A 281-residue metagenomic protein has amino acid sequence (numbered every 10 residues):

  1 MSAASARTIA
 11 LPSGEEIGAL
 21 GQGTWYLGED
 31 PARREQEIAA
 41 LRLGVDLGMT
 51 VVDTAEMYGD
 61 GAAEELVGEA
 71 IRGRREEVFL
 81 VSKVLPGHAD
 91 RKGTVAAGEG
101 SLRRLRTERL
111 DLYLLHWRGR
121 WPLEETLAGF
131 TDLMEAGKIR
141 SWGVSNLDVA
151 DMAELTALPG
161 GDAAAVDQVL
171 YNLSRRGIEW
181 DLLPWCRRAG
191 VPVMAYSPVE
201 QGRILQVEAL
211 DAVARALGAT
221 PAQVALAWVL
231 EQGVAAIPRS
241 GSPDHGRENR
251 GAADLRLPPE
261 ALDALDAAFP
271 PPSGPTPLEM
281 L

Functional and structural regions predicted by a protein language model:
M1-V78, P270, E279-L281: N-terminal binding-site loop/beta-alpha segment at the start of enzyme catalytic domains that lines or forms
A3, T8, R118-L281: Beta/alpha (TIM)-barrel catalytic core signal, keyed to glycine-rich beta->alpha loops juxtaposed to Asp/Glu that bind
L11-P12, V45-D46, G68-E76, E99-E108 (+3 more regions): Acidic (Asp/Glu)-rich catalytic clusters
G23-E35, S82-K92, H116, W121: Active-site mouth loops of central-metabolism enzymes
P31-G44, D90-L105, M152-A153: Short, acidic/polar
M49, T107-L110, I139, A164: A structural motif
E77-H88, L112-H116, N146, V169-Y171: A short, structured active-site edge motif that brings together acidic residues
L105-W121: Active-site groove signature of glycoside hydrolases
